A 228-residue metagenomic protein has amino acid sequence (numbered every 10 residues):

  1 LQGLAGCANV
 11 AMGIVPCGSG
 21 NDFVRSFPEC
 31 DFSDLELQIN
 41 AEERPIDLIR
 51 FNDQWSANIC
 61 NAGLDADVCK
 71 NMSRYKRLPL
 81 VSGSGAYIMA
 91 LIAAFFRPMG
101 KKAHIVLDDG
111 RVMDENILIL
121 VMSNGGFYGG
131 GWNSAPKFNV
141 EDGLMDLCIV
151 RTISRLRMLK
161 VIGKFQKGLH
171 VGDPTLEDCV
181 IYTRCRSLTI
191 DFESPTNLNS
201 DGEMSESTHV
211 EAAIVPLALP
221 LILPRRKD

Functional and structural regions predicted by a protein language model:
L1-G3, V24-S26, G131-W132, L159 (+1 more regions): Short glycine-/acidic-enriched loop or helix-start segments at secondary-structure transitions that form or flank
L1-M122: Catalytic core of DAGKc-family lipid kinases
P45, N52, M99-K101, N116 (+7 more regions): A generic structural signal for well-ordered coil/turn residues at beta-strand boundaries that shape enzyme active-site
N61, D65, V121-A135, M204: Glycine-rich phosphate/pyrophosphate-binding beta-alpha loops
D65-V68, M113-E115, Y128-G131, R155-L159: Short acidic/glycine-rich loop or secondary-structure boundary segments that cap or lie
K76-G85, P136-R157: Gly/Ser/Thr-rich active-site loops/lids in small-molecule metabolic enzymes that frequently grip phosphoryl groups
L107-D109, D114, N139, I149-D228: ATP/nucleoside-binding phosphotransfer catalytic cores, i.e., glycine-rich phosphate-binding loops
